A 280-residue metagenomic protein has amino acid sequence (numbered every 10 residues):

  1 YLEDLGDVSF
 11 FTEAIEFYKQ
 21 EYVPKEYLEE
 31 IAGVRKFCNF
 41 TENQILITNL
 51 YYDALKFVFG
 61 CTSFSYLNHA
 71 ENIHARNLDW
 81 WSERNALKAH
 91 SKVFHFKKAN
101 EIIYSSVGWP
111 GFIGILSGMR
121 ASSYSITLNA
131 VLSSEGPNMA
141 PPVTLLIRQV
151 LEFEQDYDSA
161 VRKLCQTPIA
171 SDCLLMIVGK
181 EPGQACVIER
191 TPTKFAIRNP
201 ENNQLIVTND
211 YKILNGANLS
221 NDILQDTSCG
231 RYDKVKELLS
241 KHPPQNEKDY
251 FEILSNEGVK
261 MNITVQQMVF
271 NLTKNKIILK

Functional and structural regions predicted by a protein language model:
Y1-F40, N49, N68-I73, N77-K280: C-terminal, well-structured catalytic/ligand-binding subdomain of enzymes
N43-K56, G60-F64: Short, glycine/charge-rich beta-strand/loop segments that flank catalytic centers and engage negatively charged groups
